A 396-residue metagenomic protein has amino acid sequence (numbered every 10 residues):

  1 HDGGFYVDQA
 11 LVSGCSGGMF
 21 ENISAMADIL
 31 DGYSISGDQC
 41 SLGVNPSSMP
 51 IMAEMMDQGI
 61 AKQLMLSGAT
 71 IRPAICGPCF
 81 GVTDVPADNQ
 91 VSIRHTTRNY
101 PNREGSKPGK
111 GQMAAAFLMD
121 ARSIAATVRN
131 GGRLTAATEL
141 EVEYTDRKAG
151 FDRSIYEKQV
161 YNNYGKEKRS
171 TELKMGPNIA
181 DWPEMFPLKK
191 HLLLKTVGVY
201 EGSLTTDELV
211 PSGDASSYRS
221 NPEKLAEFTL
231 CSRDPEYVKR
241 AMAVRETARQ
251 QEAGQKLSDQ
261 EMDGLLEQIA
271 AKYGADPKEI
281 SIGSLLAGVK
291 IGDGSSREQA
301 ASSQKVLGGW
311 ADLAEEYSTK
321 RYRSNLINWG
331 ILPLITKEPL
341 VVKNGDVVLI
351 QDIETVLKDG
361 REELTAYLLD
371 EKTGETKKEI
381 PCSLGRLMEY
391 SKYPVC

Functional and structural regions predicted by a protein language model:
H1-C396: Fe-S-dependent hydro-lyases/dehydratases of central metabolism
